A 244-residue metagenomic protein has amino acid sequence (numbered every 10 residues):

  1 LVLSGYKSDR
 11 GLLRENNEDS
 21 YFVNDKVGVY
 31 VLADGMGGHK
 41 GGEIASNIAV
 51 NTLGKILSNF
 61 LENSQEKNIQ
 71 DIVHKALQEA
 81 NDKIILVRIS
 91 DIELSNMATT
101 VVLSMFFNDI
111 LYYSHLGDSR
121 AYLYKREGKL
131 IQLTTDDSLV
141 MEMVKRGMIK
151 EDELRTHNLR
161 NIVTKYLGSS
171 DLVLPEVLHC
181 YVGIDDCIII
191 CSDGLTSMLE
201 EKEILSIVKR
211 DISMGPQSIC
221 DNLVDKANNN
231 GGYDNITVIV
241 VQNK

Functional and structural regions predicted by a protein language model:
L1-K244: PP2C/PPM-type serine/threonine phosphatase catalytic domain
